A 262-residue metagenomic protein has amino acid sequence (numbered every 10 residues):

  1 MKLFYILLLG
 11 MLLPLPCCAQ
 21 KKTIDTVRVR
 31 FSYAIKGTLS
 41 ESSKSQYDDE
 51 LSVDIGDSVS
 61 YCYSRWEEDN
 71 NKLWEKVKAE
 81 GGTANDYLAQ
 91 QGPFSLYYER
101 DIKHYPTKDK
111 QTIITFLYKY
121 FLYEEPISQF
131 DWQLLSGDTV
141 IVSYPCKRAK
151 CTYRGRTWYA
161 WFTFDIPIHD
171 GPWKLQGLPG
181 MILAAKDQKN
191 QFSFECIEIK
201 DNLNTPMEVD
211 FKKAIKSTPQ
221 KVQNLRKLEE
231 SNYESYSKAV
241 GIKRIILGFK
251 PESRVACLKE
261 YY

Functional and structural regions predicted by a protein language model:
M1-T26: Bacterial Sec-dependent N-terminal signal peptides
L9, Y33, A149-C151: Short beta-strand element of the conserved SAM-dependent methyltransferase core
C18-D131, L135-D138, P145, N190-Y262: Extracellular or lumenal secretory-pathway regions
F121-F164, H169-G171: Extended beta-strand-rich segments in extracellular/periplasmic secretory proteins, especially within noncatalytic
A149-F211: Gly/Pro-enriched, hydrophobic low-complexity segments that function as extracytoplasmic propeptides/linkers
